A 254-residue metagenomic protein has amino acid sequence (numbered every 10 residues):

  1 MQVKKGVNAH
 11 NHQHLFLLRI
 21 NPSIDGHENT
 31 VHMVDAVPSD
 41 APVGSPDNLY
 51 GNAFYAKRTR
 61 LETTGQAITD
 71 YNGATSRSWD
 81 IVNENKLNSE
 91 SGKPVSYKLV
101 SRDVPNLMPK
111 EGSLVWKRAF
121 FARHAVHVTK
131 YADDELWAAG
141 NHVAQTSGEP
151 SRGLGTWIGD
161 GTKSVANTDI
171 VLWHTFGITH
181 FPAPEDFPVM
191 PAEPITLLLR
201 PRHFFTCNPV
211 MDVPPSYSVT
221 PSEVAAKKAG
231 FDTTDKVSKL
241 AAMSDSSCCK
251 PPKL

Functional and structural regions predicted by a protein language model:
M1-L254: Extended effector regions of multi-domain proteins
